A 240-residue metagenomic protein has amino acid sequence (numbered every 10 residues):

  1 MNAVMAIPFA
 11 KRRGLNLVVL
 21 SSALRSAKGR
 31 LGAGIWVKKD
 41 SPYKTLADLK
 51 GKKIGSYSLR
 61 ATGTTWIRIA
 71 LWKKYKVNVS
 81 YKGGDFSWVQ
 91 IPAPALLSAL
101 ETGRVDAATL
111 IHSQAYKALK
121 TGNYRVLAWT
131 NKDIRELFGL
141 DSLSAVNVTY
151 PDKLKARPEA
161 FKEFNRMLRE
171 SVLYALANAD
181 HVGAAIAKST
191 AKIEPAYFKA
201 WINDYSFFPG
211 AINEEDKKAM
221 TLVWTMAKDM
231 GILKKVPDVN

Functional and structural regions predicted by a protein language model:
M1-V89, D106, H112, L140: Short, glycine-/small- and polar/acidic-enriched structural segments that line small-molecule recognition paths
A3-M5, P94-A187: Pocket-lining segment of extracytoplasmic ligand-binding domains
L15-N16, V105, Y124, L233: Conserved hydrophobic residue
L24-A27, S41, G55-G63, W88 (+6 more regions): Extracytoplasmic/periplasmic, Sec-exported soluble proteins
A27-K28, K132-L140, S206-K218: Short, solvent-exposed loop/beta-turn-alpha elements that line the ligand-binding surface or hinge of extracytoplasmic
K74-P92, A99-D106, P195-A196, E214 (+1 more regions): A local structural motif
L154-I232: Secondary-structure end/capping motifs
